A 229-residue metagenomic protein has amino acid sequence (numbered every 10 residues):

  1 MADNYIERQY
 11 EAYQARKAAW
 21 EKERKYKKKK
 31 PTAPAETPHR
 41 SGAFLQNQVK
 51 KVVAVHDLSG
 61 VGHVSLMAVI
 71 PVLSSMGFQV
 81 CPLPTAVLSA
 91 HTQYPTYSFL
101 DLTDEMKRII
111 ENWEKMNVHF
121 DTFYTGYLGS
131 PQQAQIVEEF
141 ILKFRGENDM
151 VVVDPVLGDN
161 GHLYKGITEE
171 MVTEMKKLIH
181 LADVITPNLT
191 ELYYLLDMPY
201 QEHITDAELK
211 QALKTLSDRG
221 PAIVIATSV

Functional and structural regions predicted by a protein language model:
A2-T32: Charge-rich, low-complexity alpha-helical coiled-coil segments
Y5, S98-D101, Q201: Pocket-edge positions in alpha/beta enzyme catalytic cores
R8, A12-A15, E105-R108, K177 (+2 more regions): A non-catalytic, amphipathic alpha-helix used as a structural packing/dimerization or gating element in enzyme scaffolds
K29-N47: Terminal non-globular linear segments
F44-V153, L157-K165: Conserved N-terminal subdomain of the carbohydrate kinase-like
G166-V229: Conserved phosphate/ATP/ADP-binding segment of small-molecule kinases
